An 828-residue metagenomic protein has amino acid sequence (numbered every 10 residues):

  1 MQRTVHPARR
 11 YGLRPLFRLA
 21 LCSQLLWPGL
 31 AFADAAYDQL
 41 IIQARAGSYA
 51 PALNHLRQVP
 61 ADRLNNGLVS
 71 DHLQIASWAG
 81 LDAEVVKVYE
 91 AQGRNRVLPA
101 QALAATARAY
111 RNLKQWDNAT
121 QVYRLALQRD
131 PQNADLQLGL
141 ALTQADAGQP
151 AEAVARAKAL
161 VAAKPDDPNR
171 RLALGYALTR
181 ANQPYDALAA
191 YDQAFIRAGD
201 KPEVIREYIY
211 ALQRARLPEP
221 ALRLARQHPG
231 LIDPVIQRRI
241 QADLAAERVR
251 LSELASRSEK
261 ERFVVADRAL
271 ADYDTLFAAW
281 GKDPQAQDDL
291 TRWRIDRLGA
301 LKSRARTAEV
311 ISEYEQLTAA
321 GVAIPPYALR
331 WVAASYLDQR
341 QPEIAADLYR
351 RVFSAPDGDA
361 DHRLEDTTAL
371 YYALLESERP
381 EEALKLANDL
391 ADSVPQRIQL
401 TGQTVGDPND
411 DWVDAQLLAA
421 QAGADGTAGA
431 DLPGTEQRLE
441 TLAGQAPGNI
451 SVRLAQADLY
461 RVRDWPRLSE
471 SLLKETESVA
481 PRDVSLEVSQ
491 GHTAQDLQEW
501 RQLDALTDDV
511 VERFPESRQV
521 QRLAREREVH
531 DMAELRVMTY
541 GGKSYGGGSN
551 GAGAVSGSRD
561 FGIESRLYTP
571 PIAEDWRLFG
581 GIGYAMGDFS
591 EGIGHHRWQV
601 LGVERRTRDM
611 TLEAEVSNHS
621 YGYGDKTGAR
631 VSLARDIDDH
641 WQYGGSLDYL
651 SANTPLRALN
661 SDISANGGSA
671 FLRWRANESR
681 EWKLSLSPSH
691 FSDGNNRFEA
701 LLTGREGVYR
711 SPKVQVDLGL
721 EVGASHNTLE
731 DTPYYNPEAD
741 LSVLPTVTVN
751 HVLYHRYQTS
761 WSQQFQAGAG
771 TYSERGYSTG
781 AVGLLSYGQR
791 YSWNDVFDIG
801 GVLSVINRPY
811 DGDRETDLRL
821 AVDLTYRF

Functional and structural regions predicted by a protein language model:
M1-F32: Gram-negative bacterial Sec-dependent N-terminal signal peptides
L26-D82, V86-K87, V97, Q101 (+1 more regions): N-terminal leader/linker segments that initiate helical-solenoid repeat arrays
D71-Q74, D82, K87-A91, Q101-A105 (+3 more regions): Gram-negative and organellar
